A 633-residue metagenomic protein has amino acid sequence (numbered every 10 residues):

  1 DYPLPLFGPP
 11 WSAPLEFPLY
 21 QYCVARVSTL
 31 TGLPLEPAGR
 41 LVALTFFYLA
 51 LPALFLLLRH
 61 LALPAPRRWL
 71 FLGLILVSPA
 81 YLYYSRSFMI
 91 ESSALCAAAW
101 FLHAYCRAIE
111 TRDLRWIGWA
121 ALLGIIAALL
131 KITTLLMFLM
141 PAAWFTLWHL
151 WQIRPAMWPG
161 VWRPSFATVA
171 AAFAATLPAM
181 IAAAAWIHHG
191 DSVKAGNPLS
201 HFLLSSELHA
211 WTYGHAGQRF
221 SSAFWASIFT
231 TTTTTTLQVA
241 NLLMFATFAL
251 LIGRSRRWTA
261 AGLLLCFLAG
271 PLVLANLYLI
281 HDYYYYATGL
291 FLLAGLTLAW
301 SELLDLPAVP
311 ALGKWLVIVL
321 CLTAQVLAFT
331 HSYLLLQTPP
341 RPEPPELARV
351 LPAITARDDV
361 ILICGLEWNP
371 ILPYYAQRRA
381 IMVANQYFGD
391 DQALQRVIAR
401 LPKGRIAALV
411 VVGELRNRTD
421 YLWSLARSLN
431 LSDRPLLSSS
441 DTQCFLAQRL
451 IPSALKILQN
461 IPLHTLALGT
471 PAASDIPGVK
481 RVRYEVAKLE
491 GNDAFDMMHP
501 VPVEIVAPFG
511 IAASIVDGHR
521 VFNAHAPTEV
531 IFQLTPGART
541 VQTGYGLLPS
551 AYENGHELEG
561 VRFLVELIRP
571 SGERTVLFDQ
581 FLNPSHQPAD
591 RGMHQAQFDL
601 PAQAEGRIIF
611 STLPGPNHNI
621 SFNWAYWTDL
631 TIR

Functional and structural regions predicted by a protein language model:
A38-A62, W100, A104: Transmembrane-helix motifs of polytopic, lipid-linked glycan transferases
P52, T146, T230-R257: Hydrophobic, aromatic-rich transmembrane alpha-helices and their immediate juxtamembrane boundary segments
R59-A62, F101-W119, A127, Q152: Membrane-interface transmembrane helices that cradle and orient dolichyl/undecaprenyl
Y83-S93: Short acidic/glycine- and proline-prone juxtamembrane loop motifs at membrane-interface regions of multi-pass membrane
T134, A299-L304, A311-P340, R379-M382: Transmembrane alpha-helical segments
L147-W148, R163-G217: Membrane-lumen/periplasm interface segments of specific transmembrane helices in polyprenyl phosphate-linked
R341, A353-F388, A407-R416: Short periplasmic/luminal acceptor-recognition loop of GT-C membrane glycosyltransferases, typified by
I457-R633: Gly-Asp-aromatic-enriched flexible segments
